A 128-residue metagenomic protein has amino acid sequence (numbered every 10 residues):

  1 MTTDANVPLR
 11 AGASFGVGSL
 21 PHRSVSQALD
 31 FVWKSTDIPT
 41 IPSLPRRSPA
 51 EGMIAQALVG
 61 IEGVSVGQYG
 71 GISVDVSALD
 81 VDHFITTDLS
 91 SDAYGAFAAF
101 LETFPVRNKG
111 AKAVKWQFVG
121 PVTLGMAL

Functional and structural regions predicted by a protein language model:
M1-Q117, L124-A127: Alpha/beta catalytic barrel-like cores
